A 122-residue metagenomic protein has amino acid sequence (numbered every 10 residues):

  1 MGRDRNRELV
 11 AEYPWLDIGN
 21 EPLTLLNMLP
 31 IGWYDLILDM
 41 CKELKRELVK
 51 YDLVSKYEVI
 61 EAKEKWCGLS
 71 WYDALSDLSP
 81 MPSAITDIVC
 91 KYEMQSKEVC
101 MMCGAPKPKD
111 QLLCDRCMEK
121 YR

Functional and structural regions predicted by a protein language model:
M1-T86: Long, charged N-terminal interaction/targeting segments
N6-V10, K65-C67, E93-M101, Y121: Residue-level signal for functionally critical sites in structured catalytic/ligand-binding pockets
V59-E61, M101-G104: A structural signal for short, well-ordered beta-strand segments and their strand-loop junctions that often border
D77-M102: Ampiphathic alpha-helical segments that act as solvent-exposed interaction surfaces
C100-C103, C114-C117: Short cysteine-rich clusters marking metal-coordination/redox-active sites
K107, M118-Y121: Cys/His-rich microdomains that often coordinate metals
K109-L113: Short Cys/His-rich "knuckle" micro-motifs
